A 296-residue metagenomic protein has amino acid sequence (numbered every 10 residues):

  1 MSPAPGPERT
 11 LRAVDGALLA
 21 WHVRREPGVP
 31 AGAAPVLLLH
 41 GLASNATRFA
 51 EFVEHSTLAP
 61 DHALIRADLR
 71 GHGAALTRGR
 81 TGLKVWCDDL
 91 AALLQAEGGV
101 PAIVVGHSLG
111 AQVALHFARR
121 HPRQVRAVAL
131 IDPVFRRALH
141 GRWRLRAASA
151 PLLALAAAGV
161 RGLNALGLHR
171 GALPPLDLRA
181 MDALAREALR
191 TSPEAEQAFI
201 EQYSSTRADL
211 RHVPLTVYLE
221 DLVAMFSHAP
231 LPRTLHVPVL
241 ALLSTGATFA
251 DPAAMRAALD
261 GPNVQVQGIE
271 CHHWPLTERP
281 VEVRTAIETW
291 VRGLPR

Functional and structural regions predicted by a protein language model:
S2-L18: N-terminal cap/lid segment of alpha/beta-hydrolase-fold proteins
A17, H22, I65-V105, L109: Active-site loop/oxyanion-hole signature of alpha/beta-hydrolase fold enzymes
A17, H22-L76: Conserved HGGG/HGGXW glycine-rich cap/lid loop of the alpha/beta-hydrolase fold
I103, R126-A129: Residue in the alpha/beta-hydrolase core beta-strand immediately N-terminal to the catalytic nucleophile
A111-P122, V128: Short glycine-enriched nucleophile-adjacent loop and the immediately C-terminal alpha-helix near the catalytic center
R119, V128-H169: Flexible "cap/lid" loop of the alpha/beta hydrolase fold
S204-L259, Q267: Conserved serine/cysteine hydrolase catalytic core
C271-R284: Catalytic histidine-centered segment of alpha/beta-hydrolase-like enzymes
